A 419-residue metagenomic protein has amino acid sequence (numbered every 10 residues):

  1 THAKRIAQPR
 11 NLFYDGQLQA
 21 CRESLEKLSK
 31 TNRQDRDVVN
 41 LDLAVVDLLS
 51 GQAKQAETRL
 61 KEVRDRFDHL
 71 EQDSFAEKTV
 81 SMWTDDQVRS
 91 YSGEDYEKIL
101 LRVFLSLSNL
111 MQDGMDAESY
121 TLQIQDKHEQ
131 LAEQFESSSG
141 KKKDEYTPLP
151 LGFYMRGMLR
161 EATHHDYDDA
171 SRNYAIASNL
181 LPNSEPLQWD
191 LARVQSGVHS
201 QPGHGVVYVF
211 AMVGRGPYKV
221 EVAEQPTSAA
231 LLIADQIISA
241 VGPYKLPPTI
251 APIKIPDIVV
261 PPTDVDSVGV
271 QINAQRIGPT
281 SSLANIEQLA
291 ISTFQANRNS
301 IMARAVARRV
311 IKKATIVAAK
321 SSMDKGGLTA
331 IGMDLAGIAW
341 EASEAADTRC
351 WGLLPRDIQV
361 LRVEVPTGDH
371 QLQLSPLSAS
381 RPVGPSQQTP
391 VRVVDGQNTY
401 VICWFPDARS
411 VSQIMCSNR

Functional and structural regions predicted by a protein language model:
H2, D37-V38, Y91-I99, K143 (+1 more regions): Start-of-helix signal in alpha-solenoid helical-repeat scaffolds, especially tetratricopeptide repeats
A3-K30, D42: Alpha-helical segment of the N-proximal tetratricopeptide repeat
A7, D42, V46-L49, E97-S106 (+4 more regions): "A position-specific structural signal for the A-helix of alpha-solenoid helical repeats
G16, G51, Q112-D113, H164-H165: Residue-level detector of the short coil/turn that links helix A to helix B within each tetratricopeptide repeat
L25-E26, R59-K61, F67, T121 (+3 more regions): Inward-facing hydrophobic residues that define packing positions of alpha-helical scaffold repeats
R33-V38, F67-K78, E129-S137, S178-S196: Boundary/linker segments of alpha-helical solenoid repeat arrays
R193-R419: Short loop/turn and low-complexity linker motifs enriched in small/turn-promoting residues
